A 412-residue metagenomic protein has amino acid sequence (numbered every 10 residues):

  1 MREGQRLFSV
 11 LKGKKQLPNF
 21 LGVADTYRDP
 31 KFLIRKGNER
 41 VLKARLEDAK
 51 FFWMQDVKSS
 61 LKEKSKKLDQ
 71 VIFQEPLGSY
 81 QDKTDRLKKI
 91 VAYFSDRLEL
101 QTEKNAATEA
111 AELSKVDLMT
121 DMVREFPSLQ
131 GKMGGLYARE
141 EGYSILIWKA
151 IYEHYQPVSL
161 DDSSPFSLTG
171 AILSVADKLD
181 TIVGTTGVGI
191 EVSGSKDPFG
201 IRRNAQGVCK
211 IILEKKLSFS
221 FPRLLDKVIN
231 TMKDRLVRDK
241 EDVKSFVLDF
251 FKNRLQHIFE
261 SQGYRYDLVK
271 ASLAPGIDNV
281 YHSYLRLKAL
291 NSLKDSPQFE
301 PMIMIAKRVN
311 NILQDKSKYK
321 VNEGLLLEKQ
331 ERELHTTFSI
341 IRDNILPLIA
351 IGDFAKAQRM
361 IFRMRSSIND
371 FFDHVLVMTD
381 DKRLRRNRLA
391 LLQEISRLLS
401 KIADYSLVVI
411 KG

Functional and structural regions predicted by a protein language model:
M1-G412: Amphipathic alpha-helical "coupling" segments that flank catalytic cores
